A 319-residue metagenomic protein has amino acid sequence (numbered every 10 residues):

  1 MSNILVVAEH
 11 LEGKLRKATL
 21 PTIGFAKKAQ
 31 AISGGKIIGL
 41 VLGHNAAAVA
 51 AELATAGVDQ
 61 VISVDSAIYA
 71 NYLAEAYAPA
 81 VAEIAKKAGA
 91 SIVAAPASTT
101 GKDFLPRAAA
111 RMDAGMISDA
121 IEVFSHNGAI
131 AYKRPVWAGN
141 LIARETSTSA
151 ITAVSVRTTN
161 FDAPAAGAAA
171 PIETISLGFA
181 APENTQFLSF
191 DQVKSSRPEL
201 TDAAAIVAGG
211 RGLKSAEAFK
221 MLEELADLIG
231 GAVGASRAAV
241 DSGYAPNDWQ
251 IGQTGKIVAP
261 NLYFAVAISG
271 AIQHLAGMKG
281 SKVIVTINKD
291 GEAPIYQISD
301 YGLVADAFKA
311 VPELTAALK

Functional and structural regions predicted by a protein language model:
M1-K319: N-terminal glycine-rich FAD/FM-binding segment characteristic of electron-transfer flavoproteins
